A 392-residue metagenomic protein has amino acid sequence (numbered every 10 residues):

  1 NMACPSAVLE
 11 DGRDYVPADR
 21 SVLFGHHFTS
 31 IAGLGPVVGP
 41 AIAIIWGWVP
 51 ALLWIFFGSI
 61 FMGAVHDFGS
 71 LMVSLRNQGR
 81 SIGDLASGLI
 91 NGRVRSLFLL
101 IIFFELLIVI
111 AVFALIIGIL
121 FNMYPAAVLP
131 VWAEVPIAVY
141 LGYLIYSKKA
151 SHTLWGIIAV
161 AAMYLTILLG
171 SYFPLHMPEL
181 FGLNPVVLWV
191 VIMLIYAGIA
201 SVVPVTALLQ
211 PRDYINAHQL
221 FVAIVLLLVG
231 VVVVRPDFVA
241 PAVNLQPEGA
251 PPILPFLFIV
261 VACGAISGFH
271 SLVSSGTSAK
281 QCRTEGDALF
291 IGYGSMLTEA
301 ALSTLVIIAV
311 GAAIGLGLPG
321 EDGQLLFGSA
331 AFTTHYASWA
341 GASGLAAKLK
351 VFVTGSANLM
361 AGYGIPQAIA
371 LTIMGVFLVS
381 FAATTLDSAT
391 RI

Functional and structural regions predicted by a protein language model:
N1-P36, A217, F256: Membrane-interface "cap" regions at the ends of multi-pass membrane proteins
N1-P5, H27, F57-S81, Y146-K149 (+1 more regions): Juxtamembrane transmembrane-helix boundary signature
L9-F24, F28, L75-L107, A357-A370: Transmembrane-helix boundary/entry motifs in multi-pass membrane transporters
S21-G35, L183-V203, V229-P236, L245-T284 (+5 more regions): Hydrophobic, membrane-embedded alpha-helices of multi-pass small-molecule transporters
A43-S74, G83, A126-A138, G142 (+1 more regions): Extracellular loop-to-transmembrane helix junctions
I102, V109-A111, A161, A217-D237 (+2 more regions): Selective recognition of specific alpha-helical transmembrane segments in multi-pass small-molecule
G142-S147, A161-V191, G198-S201, F221-L245 (+1 more regions): Hydrophobic alpha-helical segments and their helix-loop junctions in multi-pass secondary transporters
V231-L245, L297-T354: Extracellular/periplasmic helix-exit of transmembrane alpha-helices
